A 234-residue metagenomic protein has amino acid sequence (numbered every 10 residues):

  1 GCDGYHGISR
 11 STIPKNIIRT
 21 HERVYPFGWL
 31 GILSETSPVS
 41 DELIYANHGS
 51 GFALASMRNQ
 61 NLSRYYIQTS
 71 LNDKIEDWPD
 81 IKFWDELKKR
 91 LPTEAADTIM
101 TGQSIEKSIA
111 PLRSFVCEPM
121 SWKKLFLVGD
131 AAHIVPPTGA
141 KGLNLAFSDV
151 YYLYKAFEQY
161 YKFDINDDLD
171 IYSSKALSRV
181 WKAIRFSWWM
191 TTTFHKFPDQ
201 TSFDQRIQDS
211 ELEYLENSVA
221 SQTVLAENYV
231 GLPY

Functional and structural regions predicted by a protein language model:
G1, E106-W189: Conserved mid-domain beta->alpha element of the FAD-binding
G1-S108, L112: Conserved FAD-binding catalytic core of PHBH/FMO-like flavoproteins
Y25, W29-G31, G49-S50, K82 (+6 more regions): Solvent-exposed, flexible loop/coil residues
L30, P79, D85, K123 (+2 more regions): Short linear interaction motif-like sites in intrinsically disordered regions of transcription factors
I32, S50, M57, S70-L71 (+5 more regions): Short linear sequence elements within intrinsically disordered, low-complexity coil regions
N59, P79, A146, N217-S218: Helix N-terminus capping/helix-initiation residues
N72-D73, T93, D97, C117 (+3 more regions): Domain-wide signal for the mature, well-folded portions of proteins, strongly enriched in nucleus-encoded organellar
A140, K155-Y234: C-terminal helical "tail/cap" subdomain of flavin- and related membrane-associated enzymes
